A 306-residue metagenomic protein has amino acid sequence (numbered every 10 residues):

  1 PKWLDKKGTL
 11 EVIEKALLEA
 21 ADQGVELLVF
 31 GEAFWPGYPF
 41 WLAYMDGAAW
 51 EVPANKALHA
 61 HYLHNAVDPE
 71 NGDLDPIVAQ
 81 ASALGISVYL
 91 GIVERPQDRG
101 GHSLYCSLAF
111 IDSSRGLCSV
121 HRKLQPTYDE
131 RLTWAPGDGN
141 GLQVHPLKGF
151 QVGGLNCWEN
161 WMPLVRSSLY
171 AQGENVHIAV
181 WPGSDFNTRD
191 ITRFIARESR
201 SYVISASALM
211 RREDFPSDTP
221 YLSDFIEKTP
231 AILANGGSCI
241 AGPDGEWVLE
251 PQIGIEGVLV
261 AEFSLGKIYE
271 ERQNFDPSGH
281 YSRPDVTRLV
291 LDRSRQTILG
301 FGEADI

Functional and structural regions predicted by a protein language model:
P1-L27: N-terminal glycine-/serine-/threonine-rich phosphate-binding loop
A20-D46, A81, V88-Y89, E159 (+5 more regions): Active-site beta-strand/loop signature of hydrolases that rely on acidic residues for catalysis
L42-V67: A charged helix-plus-loop insertion that forms the helical arch/lid used to bind and gate nucleic-acid substrates
Y44-M45, L104-S107, T192-I195, D218-L222: Short low-complexity, flexible loop/linker segments enriched in glycine and/or proline with clustered acidic
D68-A79, A83-I86, E94-N175, W181-F194 (+1 more regions): Active-site catalytic loop in hydrolytic enzyme cores
V78, G85-R99, D214-T229: Short, basic/aromatic recognition patches
L90-I92, C106-F110, Q143, S205 (+2 more regions): Short beta-strand scaffold segments in enzyme catalytic cores
A208-I306: C-terminal beta-strand edge segments of enzyme domains
